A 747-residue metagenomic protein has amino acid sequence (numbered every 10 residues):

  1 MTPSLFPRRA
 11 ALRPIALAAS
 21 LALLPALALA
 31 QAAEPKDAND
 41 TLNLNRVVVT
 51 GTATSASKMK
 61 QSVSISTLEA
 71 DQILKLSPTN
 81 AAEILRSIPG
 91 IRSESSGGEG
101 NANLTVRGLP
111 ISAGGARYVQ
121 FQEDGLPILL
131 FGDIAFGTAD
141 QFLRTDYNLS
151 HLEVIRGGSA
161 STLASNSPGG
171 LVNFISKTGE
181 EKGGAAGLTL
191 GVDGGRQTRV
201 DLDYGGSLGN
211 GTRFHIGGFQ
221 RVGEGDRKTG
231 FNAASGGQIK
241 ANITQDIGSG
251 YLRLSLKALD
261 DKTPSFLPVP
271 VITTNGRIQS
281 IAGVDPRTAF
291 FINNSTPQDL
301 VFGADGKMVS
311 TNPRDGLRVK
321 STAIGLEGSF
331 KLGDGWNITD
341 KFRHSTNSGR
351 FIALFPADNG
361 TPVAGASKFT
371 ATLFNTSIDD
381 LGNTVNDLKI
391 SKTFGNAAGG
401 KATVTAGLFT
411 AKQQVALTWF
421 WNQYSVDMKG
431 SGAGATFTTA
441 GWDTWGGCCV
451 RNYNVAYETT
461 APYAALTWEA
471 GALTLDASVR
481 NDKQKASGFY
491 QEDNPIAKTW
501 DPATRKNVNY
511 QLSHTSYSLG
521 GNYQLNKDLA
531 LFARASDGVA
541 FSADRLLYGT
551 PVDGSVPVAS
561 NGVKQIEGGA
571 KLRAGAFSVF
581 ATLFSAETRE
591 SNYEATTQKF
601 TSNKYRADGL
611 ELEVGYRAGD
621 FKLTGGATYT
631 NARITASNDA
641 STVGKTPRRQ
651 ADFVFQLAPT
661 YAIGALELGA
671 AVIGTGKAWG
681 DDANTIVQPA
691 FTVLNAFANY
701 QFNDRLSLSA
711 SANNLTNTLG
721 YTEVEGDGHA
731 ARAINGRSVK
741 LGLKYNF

Functional and structural regions predicted by a protein language model:
M1-S87, I324, Y605, Y616 (+1 more regions): N-terminal Sec signal peptide and the immediately downstream disordered periplasmic leader that contains the TonB box
A82-P127: Extracytoplasmic beta-strand/coil segments of soluble accessory domains associated with Gram-negative outer-membrane
P127-R156: Short acidic/polar hinge/loop motifs at secondary-structure boundaries that mediate gating or recognition
L171-S207, G217-T229, A671: Short strand-turn segments of transmembrane beta-barrel domains in outer membranes, especially the first one or two
K182, G211-F214, S249-L254, W336-I338 (+9 more regions): Repeated loop/turn-to-beta-strand initiation elements of outer-membrane beta-barrel proteins
T244-D246, Y251-A323, R350-T376, K429-V450 (+2 more regions): Acidic/polar loop-and-plug regions of large Gram-negative outer-membrane beta-barrel proteins
L381, G399-Q413, C448-T588, A607 (+5 more regions): Structural signature of Gram-negative outer-membrane beta-barrels, strongest in the C-terminal barrel of TonB-dependent
A472, A576-R589, E594, F600-A683 (+4 more regions): Gram-negative outer-membrane beta-barrel transporters
